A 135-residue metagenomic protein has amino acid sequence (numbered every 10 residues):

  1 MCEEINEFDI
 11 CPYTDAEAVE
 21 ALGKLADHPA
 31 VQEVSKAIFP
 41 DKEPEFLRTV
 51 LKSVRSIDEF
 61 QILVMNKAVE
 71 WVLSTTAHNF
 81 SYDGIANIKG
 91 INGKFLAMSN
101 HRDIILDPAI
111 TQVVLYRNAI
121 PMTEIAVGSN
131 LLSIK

Functional and structural regions predicted by a protein language model:
M1-F95, H101-Q112: Membrane-anchoring hydrophobic helices of lipid-metabolizing enzymes
G93-K135: Catalytic core of membrane glycerolipid acyltransferases/transacylases, capturing the structured, soluble-facing
